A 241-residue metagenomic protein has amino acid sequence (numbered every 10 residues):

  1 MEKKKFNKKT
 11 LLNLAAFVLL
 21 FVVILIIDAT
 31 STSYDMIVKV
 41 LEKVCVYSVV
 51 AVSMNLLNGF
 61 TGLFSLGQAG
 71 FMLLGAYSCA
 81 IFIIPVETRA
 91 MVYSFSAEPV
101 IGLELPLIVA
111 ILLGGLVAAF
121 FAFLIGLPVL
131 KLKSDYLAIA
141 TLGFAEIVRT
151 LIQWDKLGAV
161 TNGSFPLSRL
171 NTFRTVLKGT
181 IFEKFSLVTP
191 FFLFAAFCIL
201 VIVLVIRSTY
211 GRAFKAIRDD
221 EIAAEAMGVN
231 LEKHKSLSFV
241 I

Functional and structural regions predicted by a protein language model:
M1-I241: Transmembrane alpha-helices and adjacent helix-loop boundaries
